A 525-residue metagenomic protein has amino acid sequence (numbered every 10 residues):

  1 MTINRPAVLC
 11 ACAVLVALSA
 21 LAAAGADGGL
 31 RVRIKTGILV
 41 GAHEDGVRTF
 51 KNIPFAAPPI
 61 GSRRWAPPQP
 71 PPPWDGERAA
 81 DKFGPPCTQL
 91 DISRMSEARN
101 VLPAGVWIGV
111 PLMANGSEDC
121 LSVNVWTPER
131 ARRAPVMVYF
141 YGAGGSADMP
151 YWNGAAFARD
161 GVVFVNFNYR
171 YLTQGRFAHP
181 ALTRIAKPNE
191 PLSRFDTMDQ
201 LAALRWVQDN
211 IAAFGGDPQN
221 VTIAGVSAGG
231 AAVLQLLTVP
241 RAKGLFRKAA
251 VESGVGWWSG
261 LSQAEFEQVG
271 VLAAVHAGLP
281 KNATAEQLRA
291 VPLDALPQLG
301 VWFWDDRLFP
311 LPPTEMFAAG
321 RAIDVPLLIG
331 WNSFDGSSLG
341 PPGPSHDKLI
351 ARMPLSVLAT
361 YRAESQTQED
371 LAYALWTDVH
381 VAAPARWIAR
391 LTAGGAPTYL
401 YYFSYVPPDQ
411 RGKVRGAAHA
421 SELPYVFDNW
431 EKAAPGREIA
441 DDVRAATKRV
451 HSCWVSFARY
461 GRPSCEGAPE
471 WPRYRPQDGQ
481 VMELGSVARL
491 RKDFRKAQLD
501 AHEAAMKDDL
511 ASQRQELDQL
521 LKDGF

Functional and structural regions predicted by a protein language model:
M1-A11: Bacterial N-terminal signal peptides that target proteins for export
C10-A20: Bacterial N-terminal signal peptides
A23, P280, Q287-D442, C453 (+1 more regions): Substrate-gating cap/lid region and adjacent catalytic-acid/histidine neighborhood within extracellular/lumenal
A23-R194, G436-V450, R459-E470, A488 (+1 more regions): Non-catalytic accessory segments of hydrolases
T36, E118-S122, P135, G161 (+8 more regions): Extracellular structured ligand-interaction cores
D75-D81, E267, V271-L299: Accessory cap/linker subdomain of secreted extracellular hydrolases
P103-A285, M316-G340, L391-T392, A396 (+1 more regions): Serine-hydrolase-like catalytic core of hydrolytic proteins
R386, R390-F525: Mobile gating loops/cap/lid regions near enzyme active sites that modulate substrate access
